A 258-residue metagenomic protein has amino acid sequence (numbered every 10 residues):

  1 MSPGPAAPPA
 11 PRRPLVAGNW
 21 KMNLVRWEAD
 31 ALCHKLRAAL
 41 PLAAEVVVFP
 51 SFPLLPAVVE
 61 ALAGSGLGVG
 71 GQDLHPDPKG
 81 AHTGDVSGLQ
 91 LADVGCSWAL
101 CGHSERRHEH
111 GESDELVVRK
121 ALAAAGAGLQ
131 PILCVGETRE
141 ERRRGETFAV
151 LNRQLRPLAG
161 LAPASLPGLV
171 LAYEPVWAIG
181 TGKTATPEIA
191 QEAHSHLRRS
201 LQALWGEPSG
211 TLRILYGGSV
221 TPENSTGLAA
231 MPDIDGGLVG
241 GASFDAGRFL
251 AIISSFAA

Functional and structural regions predicted by a protein language model:
M1-A258: Active-site loop-to-helix "anion-binding N-cap" substructures in soluble metabolic enzymes
